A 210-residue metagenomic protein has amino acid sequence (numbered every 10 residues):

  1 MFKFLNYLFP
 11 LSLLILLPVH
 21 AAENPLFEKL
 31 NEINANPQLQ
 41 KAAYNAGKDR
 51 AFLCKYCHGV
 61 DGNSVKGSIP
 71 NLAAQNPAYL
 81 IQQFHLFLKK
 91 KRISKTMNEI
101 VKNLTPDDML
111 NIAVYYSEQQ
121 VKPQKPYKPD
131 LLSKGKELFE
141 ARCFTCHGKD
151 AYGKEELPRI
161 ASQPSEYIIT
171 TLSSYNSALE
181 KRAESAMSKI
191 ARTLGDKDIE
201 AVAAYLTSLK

Functional and structural regions predicted by a protein language model:
M1-F9: Bacterial N-terminal signal peptides that target proteins for export
L8-L16: Bacterial N-terminal signal peptides
L17-A21: Sec/Tat signal peptide C-region and signal peptidase I cleavage site
A22-A51, V114-L138: Electrostatic cytochrome c docking/interface patches
E23-K29, I33, K102-Q124, E166 (+1 more regions): C-terminal capping alpha-helices of c-type cytochrome domains
Y44, G62-R92, N98-N103, K136 (+1 more regions): Gly/Gly-Pro-rich "capping" loops immediately C-terminal to redox-active cysteine motifs in periplasmic/lumenal
C54-D61, I112, R142-D150, V202: The canonical Cys-X-X-Cys-His
N63-S64, K90-I93, E118-D130, T145 (+4 more regions): Inter-heme linker and motif-flanking segments adjacent to c-type heme-binding CXXCH motifs in c-type cytochromes
